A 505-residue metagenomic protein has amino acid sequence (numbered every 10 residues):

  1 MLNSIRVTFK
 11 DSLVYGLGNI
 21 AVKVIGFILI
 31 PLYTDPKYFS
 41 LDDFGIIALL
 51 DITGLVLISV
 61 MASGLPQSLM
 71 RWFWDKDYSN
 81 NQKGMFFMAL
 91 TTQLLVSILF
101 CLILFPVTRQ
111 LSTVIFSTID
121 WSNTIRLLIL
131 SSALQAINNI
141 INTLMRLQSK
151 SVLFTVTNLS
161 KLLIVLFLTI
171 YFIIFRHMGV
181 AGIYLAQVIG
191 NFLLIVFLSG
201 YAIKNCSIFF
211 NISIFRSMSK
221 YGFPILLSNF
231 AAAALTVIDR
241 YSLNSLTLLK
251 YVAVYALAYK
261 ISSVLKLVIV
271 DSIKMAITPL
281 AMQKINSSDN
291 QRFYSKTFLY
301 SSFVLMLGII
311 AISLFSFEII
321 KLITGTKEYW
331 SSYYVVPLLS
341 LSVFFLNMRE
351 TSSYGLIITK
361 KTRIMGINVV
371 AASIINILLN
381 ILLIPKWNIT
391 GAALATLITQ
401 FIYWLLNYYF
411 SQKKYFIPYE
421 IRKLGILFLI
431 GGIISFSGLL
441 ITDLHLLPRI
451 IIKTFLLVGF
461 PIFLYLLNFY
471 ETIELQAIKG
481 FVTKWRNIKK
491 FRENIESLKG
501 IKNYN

Functional and structural regions predicted by a protein language model:
M1-T8, R176, V180-A181, V196-T236 (+3 more regions): Interhelical loop/hinge segments that connect adjacent transmembrane helices in multipass membrane
N3-Q67, S97-F105, S131, L162-L166 (+4 more regions): Signature of the first transmembrane helix
V56, L102, P106, S117-N138 (+6 more regions): Alpha-helical transmembrane segments of multi-pass membrane proteins
M61-Y78, L147, A258, S262-S302 (+1 more regions): Helix-loop junctions and terminal segments of transmembrane helices in multi-pass membrane transport/translocation
W72, L134-T157, A202, C206 (+2 more regions): Membrane-interface junctions at transmembrane-helix termini in multi-pass inner-membrane proteins
M88-F116, Y171, V196, S295-L346 (+4 more regions): Alpha-helical transmembrane segments of multi-pass membrane transport and lipid-handling proteins
R126-I129, T155-I203, V370-N376, I389-F410 (+2 more regions): Hydrophobic alpha-helical transmembrane segments
L439-N505: Membrane-proximal transmembrane or re-entrant/amphipathic helices at the cytosolic face
